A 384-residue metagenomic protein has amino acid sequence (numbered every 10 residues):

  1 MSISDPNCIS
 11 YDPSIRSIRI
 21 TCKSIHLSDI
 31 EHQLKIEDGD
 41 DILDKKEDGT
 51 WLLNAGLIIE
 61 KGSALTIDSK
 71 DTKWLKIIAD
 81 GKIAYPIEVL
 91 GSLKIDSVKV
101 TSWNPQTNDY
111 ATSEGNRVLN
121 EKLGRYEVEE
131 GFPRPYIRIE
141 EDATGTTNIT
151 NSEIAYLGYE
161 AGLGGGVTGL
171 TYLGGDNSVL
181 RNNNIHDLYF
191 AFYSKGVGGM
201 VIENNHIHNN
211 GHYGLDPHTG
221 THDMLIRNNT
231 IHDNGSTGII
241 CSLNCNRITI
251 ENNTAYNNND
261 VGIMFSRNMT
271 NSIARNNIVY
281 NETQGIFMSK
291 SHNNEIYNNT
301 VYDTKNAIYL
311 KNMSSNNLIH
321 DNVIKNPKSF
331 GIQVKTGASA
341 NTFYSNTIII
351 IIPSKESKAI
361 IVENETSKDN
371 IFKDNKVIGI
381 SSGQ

Functional and structural regions predicted by a protein language model:
M1-Y280, Q284-H292, T300-Y302, Y309 (+6 more regions): Beta-strand/loop edge motif enriched in small/polar residues
N298, D321: Residues in Ca2+-coordinating acidic/glycine-rich loops
V323, I348, I352-P353, V377: Hydrophobic alpha-helix feature that most strongly marks membrane-spanning transmembrane helices and their immediate
S329: Exposed beta-strand and adjacent loop surfaces of beta-rich binding modules that mediate intermolecular recognition
I332-V334, I350, K355-N364: Predominantly extracellular beta-rich ligand-binding scaffolds that present long acidic/polar faces for carbohydrate
I378-S382: Short, low-complexity, Pro/Ser/Thr/Gly-rich segments in the mature regions of secreted, periplasmic
